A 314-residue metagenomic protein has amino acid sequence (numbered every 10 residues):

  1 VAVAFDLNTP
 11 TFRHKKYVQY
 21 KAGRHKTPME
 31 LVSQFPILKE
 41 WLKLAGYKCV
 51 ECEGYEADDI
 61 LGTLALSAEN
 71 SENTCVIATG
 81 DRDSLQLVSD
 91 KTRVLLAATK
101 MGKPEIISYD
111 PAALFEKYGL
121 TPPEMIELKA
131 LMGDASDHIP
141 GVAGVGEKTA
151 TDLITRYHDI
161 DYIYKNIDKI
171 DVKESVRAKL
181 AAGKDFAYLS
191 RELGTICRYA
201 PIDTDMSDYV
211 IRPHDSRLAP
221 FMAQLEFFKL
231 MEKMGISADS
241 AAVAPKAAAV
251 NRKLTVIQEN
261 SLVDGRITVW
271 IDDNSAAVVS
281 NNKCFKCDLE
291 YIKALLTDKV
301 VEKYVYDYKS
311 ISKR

Functional and structural regions predicted by a protein language model:
V1, N73-C75, R266-T268, V301-Y304: Generic beta-sheet signal
V1-A2, D6, R13: Non-catalytic, usually N-terminal nucleic-acid engagement modules in DNA/RNA processing proteins
A4-N8, T79-R82, A98, V305-K309: A short beta-strand-to-loop transition that corresponds to the Sensor-1 phosphate-sensing loop of AAA+ P-loop ATPases
T9-R13, A57, D83-Q86, A276-A277 (+1 more regions): Short, active-site-adjacent cap segments at secondary-structure transitions
H14-Q19: Glycine-rich loop at the start of a catalytic domain that most often binds anionic cofactors/ligands
A22-I202: Extended two-metal-dependent nuclease catalytic cores across DNA- and RNA-processing enzymes
K48, M101-K129, A249-R252, D273-R314: Active-site-proximal helix-loop-helix substrate-binding element of RNase H-like nuclease domains
S207-E302: Long, highly charged low-complexity segments
